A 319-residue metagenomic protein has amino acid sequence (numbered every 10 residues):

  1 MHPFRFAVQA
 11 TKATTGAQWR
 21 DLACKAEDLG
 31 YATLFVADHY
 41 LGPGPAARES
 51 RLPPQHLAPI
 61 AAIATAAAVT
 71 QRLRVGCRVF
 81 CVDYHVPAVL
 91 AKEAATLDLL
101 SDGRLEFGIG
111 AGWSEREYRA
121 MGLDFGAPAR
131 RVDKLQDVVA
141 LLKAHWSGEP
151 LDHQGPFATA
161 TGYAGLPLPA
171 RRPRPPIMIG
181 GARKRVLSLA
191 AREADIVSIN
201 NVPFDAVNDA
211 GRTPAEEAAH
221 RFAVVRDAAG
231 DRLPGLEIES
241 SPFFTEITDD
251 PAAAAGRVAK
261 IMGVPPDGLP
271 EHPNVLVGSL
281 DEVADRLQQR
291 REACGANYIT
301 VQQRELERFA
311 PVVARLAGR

Functional and structural regions predicted by a protein language model:
M1-R319: Active-site-adjacent structural elements that line small-molecule/cofactor binding pockets in enzymes
